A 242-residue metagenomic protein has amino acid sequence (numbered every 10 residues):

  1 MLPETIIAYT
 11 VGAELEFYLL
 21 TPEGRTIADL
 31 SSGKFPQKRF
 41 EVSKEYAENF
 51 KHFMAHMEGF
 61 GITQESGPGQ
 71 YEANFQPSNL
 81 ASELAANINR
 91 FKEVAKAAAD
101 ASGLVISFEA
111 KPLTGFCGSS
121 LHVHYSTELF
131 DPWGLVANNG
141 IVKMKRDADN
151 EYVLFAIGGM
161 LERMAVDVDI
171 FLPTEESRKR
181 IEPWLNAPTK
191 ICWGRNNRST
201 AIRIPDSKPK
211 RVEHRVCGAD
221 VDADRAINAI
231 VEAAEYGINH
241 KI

Functional and structural regions predicted by a protein language model:
M1-I242: Glycine-rich, acidic/polar active-site loops that bind/position phosphate-bearing ligands
